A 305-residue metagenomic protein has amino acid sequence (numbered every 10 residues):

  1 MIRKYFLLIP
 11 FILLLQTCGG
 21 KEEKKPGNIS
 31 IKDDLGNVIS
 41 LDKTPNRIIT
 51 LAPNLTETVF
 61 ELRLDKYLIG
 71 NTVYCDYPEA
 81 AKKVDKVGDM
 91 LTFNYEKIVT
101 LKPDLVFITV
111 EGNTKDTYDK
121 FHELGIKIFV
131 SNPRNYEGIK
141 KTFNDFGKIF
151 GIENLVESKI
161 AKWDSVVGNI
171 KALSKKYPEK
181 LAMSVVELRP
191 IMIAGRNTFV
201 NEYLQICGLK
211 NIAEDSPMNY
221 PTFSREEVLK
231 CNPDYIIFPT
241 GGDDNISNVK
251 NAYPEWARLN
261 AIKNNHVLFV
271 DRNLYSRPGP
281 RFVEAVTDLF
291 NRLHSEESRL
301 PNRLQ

Functional and structural regions predicted by a protein language model:
I2-R3, T17-T56, I152-M183, N291-Q305: Bacterial Sec-exported substrate-binding components of ABC uptake systems
Y5-L14: Sec-dependent N-terminal signal peptides
K32-G36, D85-E96, S216-R225: Short helix-initiation/N-cap motifs at beta->coil->alpha
R47-E111, I212: A short, structured surface patch at a secondary-structure boundary
T72, F199-Y220, T240, F269: His/Asp/Glu-enriched short active-site or ligand-binding loop at hydrolase and phosphoryl-transfer sites
F93, K140-N144, K148, E157 (+1 more regions): Structured C-terminal subdomain patch of bacterial secreted/periplasmic proteins
Y95-K102, L124, F223-N232: Short helices/loops that flank or line small-molecule/ion binding pockets
D116, N132-F146, E179-F199: Extracytoplasmic ligand-binding site segments that recognize negatively charged/polar headgroups
